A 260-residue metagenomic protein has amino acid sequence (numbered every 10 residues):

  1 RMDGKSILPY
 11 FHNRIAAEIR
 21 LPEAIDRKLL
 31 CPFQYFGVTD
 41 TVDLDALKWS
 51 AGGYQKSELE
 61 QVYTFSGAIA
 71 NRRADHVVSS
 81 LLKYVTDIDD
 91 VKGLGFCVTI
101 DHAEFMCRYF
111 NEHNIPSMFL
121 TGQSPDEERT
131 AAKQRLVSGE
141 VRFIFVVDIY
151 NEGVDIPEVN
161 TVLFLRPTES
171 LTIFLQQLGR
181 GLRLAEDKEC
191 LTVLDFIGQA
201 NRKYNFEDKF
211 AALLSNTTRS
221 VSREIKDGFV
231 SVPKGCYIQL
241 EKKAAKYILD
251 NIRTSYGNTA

Functional and structural regions predicted by a protein language model:
R1-F36: Post-DEXD/H (motif II) to motif III coupling segment of the RecA-like Helicase ATP-binding lobe
H12-R14, L30-F33, H113-P116, P157-T161 (+2 more regions): Short glycine-/polar-rich loops that comprise or flank the Walker A/P-loop and associated switch/sensor motifs
K28, I144-V162, L178-R183: SF2 helicase motor core recognition
T41-V62: Short, basic/glycine-rich phosphate-binding loops at helix/coil junctions that contact nucleotide phosphates
V62-N111: Conserved strand-helix element at the start of the C-terminal RecA-like helicase core
K83, D87, F206-A260: Long, largely alpha-helical accessory region at the distal end of helicase-like NTP-driven motors
L94, H102-N151: Conserved helicase ATPase core of P-loop NTP-dependent helicases/translocases
P167-A212: Conserved segment of the helicase C-terminal RecA-like domain
